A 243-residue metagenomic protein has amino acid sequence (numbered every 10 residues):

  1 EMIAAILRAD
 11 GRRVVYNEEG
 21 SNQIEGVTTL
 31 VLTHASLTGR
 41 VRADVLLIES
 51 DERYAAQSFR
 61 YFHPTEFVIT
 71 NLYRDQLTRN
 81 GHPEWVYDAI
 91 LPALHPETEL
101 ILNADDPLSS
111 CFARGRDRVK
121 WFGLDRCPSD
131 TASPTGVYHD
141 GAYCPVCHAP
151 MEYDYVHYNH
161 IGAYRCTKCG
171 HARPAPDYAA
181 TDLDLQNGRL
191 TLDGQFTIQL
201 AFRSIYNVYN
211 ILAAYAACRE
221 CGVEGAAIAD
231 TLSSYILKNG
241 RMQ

Functional and structural regions predicted by a protein language model:
E1-G123, T131-T135, H139, Y143: Phosphate-binding loop of NTP-binding sites
E1-R12, Q199-A201, I211, R219: A short, flexible N-terminal coil/short beta segment enriched in small residues
M2-R8, T181-Q195: Acidic-glycine-rich active-site phosphate/pyrophosphate-binding loop
R8-R13, S129, L192-L200, Q243: Glycine/charged-rich beta-loop-alpha catalytic/anionic-binding loops adjacent to active sites
L124-R189, A201: Cys/His-rich short segments
G136-H139, F202-A213, K238-M242: Short glycine/threonine-rich catalytic loop with a Thr-x-Gly-x-Asp
H171, D177, L183-N187, A217-Q243: Gly/charged, well-structured mid-domain segments that form the phosphate/adenylate-handling core of ATP-dependent
